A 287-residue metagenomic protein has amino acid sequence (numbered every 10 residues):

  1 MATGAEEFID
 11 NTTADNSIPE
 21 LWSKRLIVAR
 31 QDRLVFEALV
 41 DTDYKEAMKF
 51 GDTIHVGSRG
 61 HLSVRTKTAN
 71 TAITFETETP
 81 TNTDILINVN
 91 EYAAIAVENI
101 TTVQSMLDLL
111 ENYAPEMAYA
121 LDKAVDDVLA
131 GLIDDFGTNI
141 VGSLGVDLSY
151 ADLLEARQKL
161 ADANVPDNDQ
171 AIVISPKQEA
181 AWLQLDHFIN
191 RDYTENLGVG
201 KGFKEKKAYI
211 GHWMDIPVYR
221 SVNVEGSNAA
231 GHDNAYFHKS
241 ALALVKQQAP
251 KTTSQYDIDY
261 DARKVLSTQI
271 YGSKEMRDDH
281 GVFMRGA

Functional and structural regions predicted by a protein language model:
M1-T83, Q248, G281, R285: N-terminal "assembly arms/tails" that initiate or stabilize quaternary assembly in self-assembling proteins
T3, K251-A287: Extended, compositionally biased alpha-helical segments that mediate assembly or anchoring
F50, I54-S58, L154, K159-K246: Extended oligomerization regions of viral-like shell subunits
V64-K67, A96, S105, A181-Q184 (+1 more regions): Short helix/loop capping segments that flank catalytic or ligand/cofactor-binding pockets
T79-Q104: Short acidic, glycine/tyrosine-flanked loop/strand segments centered on an H-E-D-like triad
N99, I174-P176, Q269: Short, structured patches in soluble enzyme cores that scaffold and shape functional sites
I100-V165, F283-A287: Alpha-helical scaffold segments that mediate packing/assembly in large oligomeric complexes
